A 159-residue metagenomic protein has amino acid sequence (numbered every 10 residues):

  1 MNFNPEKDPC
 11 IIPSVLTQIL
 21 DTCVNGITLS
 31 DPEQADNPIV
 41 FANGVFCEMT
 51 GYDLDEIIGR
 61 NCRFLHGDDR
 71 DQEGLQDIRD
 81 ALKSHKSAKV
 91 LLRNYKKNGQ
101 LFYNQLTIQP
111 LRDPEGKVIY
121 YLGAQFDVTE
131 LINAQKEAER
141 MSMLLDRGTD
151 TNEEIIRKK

Functional and structural regions predicted by a protein language model:
N4, K117-E130, E137-R140: PAS-family sensory domains
T22-G26, D71-Q72, A81-L91, N104: PAS/PAS-like sensory domains
P32-E33, R93-N98, R112-D113: PAS-family sensory domains
D36-V40: Conserved hydrophobic beta-strand signature of PAS-family and PAS-like sensory domains
N43-F46: N-terminal capping loop/helix in small sensory signaling domains highlighted by a polar->aromatic N-x2-3-F motif
M49-D53, I58-R63, D68-R70, Q76-I78 (+1 more regions): PAS-family sensory domain signature
L106-I108, Q125: Sensory-domain boundary capping and coupling elements
I132-D150: Sensory-domain boundary/capping and coupling elements
